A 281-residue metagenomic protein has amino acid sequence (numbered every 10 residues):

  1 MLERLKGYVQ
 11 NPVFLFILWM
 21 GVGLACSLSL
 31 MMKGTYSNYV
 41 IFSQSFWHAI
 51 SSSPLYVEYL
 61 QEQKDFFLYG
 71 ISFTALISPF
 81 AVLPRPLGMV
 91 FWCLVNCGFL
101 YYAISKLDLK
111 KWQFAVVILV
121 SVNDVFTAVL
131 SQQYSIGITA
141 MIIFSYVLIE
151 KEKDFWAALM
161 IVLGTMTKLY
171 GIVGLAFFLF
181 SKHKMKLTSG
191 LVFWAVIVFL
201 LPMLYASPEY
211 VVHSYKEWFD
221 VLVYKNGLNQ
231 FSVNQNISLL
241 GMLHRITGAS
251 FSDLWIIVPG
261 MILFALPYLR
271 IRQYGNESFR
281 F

Functional and structural regions predicted by a protein language model:
L2-W156, S181-F281: Primarily membrane-embedded glycan-assembly and transfer machineries that use lipid-linked glycans
F155-L169, V173-L179: Membrane-interface alpha helices of multi-pass inner-membrane proteins
